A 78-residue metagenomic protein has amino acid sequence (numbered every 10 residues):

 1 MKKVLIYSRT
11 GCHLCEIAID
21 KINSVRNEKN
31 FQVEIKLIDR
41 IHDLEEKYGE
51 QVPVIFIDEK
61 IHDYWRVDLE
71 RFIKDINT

Functional and structural regions predicted by a protein language model:
M1-K3, D75-T78: Short, Lys/Arg-enriched, disordered terminal segments
M1-S24: Local sequence-structure signature of Cys/Sec-based thiol-disulfide redox active-site neighborhoods
V25-K29: A short, Lys/Arg-enriched amphipathic alpha-helix followed by its capping loop at the start of a domain
F31-H42: Thiol-based oxidoreductase modules, predominantly thioredoxin-like and allied folds used for disulfide exchange
Y48: Surface-exposed interaction regions that form or flank ligand-binding interfaces
P53-K60: A short, hydrophobic beta-strand/beta-hairpin element that forms part of a small beta-sheet core
